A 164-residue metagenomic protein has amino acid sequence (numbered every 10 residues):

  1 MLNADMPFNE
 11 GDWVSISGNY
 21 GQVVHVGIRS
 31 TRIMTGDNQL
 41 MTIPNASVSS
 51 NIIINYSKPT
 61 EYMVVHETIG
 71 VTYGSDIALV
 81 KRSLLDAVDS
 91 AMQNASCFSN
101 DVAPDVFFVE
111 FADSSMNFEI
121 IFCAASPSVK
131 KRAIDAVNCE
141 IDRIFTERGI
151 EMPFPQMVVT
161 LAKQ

Functional and structural regions predicted by a protein language model:
M1-N100: Soluble accessory domains appended to multi-pass membrane transport proteins
V71, S75, L79, L85 (+1 more regions): Solvent-exposed, non-transmembrane regulatory segments of membrane-associated proteins
